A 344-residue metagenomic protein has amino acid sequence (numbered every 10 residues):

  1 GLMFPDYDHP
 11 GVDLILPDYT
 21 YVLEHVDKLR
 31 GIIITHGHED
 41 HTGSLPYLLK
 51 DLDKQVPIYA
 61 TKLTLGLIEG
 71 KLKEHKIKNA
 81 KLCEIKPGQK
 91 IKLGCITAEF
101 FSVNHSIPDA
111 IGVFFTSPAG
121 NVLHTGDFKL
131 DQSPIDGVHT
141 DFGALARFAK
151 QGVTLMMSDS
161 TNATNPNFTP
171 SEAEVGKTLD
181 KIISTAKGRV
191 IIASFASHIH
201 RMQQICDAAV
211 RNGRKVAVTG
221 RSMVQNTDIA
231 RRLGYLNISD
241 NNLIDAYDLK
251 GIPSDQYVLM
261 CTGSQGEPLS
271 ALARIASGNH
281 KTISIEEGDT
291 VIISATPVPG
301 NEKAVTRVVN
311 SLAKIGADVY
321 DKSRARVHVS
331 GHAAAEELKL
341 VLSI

Functional and structural regions predicted by a protein language model:
G1-I33, H38-G251, S270-S284, K303-R307: His/Asp/Glu-rich metal-coordinating catalytic cores of metallo-dependent phosphodiesterases/hydrolases acting on
D207, R211, A230-I344: C-terminal regulatory/interaction regions
